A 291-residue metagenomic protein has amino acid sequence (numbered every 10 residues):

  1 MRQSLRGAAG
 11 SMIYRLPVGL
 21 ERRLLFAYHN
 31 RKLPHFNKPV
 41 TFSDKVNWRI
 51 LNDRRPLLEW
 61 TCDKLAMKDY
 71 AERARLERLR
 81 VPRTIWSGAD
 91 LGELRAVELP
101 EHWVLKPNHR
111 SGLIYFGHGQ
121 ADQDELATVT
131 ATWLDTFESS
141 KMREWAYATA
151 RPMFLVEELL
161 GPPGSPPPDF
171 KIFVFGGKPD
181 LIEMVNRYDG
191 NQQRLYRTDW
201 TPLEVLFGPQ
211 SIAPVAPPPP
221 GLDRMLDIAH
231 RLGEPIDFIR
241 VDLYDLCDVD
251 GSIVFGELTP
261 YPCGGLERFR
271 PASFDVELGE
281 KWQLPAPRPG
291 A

Functional and structural regions predicted by a protein language model:
M1-D53: Membrane-proximal basic amphipathic "stem/tether" segments
S11, L99, D122-P214, M225-L226: Phosphate-binding site of ATP-dependent enzymes
K38-G119, T132-W145: A conserved helix-loop-beta module that forms one wall/lid of the active-site cleft in ATP-utilizing catalytic domains
D53-E59, V215-P218, H230: Active-site rim elements
K68, G92-R95, S111-Y115, D124-L126 (+5 more regions): Short catalytic/ligand-binding loop motif for oxyanion handling, primarily in non-cytosolic enzymes, centered on
P168, D237-V249: A short glycine-rich, hydrophobically flanked beta-strand micro-motif that places a catalytic Asp/Glu for divalent metal
L226-L232, R240: A conserved acidic, glycine/proline-rich C-terminal tail/linker
D245-A291: C-terminal active-site "lid" helix and adjoining low-complexity regulatory extension at the edge of ATP-using catalytic
